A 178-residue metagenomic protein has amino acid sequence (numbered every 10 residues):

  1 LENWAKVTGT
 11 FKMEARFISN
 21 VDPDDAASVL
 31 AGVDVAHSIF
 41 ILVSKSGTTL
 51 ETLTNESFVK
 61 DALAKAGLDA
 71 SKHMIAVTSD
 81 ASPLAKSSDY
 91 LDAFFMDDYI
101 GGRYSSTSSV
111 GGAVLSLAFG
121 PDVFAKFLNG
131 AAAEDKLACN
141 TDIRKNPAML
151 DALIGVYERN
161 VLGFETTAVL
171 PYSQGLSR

Functional and structural regions predicted by a protein language model:
L1-T10, G32-D34, S57-A64, S88-F94: A glycine- and small-aliphatic-rich helix-loop capping segment at beta-alpha/alpha-beta transitions that lines
E2-S38: Glycine-rich oxoanion-binding loops at beta->alpha junctions
A26, T48-T54, T107: Short glycine/serine/threonine-rich phosphate/pyrophosphate-binding segments that cradle anionic phosphate groups
I41: Conserved catalytic/binding loops enriched for acidic/polar residues
K45-T49, D80: Short glycine-rich anion-binding loops that position phosphate/pyrophosphate groups of nucleotides and phosphorylated
L53, S57, M74-I75: Phosphate/diphosphate-binding loops
A62-R178: Active-site phosphate/pyrophosphate-binding segments
